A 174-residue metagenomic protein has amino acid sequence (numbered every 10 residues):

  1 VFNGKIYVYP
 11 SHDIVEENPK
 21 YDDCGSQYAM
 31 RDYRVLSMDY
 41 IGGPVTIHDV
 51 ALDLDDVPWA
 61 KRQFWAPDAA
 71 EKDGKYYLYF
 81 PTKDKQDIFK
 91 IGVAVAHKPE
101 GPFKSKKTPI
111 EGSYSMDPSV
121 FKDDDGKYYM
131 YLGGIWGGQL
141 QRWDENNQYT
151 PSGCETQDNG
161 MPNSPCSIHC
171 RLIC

Functional and structural regions predicted by a protein language model:
V1-C174: Carbohydrate-active catalytic/glycan-binding domains of CAZyme proteins, especially the secreted or lumenal ectodomains
